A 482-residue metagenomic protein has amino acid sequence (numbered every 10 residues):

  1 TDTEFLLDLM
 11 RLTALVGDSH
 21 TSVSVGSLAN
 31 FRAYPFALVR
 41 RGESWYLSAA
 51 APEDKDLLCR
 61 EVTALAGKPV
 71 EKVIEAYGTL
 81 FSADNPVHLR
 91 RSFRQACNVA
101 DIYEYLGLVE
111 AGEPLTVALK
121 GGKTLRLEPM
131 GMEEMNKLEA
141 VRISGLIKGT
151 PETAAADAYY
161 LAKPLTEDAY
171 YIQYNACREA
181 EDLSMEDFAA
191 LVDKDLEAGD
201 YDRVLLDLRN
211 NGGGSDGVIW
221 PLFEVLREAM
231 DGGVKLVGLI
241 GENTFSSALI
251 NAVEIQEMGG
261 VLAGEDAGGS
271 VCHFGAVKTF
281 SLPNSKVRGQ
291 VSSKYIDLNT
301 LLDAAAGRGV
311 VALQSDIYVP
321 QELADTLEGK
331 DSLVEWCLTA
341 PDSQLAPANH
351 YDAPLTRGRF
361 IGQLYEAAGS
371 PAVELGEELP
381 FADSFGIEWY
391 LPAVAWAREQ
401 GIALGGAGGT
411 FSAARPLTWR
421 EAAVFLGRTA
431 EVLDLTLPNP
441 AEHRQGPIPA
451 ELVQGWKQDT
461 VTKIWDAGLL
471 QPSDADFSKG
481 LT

Functional and structural regions predicted by a protein language model:
T1-R203, G232: Flexible, low-complexity junctional segments that flank or bridge functional domains
T1-T3, Y46-A50, I102-Y105, L115-T116 (+9 more regions): Second-shell loop/turn segments in exported
D2-L6, T21-A29, F36, R203 (+7 more regions): Surface-exposed patches in mature extracellular/periplasmic domains of secreted proteins
F5-L12, P69, N98-I102, S184-F188 (+8 more regions): Stable alpha-helical elements in mature extracytoplasmic
M10-T21, A64-V70, D193, E197 (+7 more regions): Sec-exported extracytoplasmic/periplasmic mature domains
L58-R60, V73-Y77, S184, G217-W220 (+3 more regions): Short, solvent-exposed loop/turn and secondary-structure capping segments
K120-G122, P151-L345: C-terminal "post-core" interaction segments
S343-I361, Y365-L391, E399-R420, R428-Q458 (+2 more regions): Feature responds to low-complexity, polar/acidic, surface-exposed segments characteristic of secreted/exported proteins
